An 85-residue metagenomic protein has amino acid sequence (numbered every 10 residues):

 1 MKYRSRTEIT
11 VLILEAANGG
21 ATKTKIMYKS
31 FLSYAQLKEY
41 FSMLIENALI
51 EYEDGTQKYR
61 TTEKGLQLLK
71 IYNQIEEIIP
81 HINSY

Functional and structural regions predicted by a protein language model:
M1-V11: Short alpha-helical segments that sit at the start of domains
L12, M27, I75-E77: Eukaryote-specific detector of the first structured module of a protein
I13-A17: Short helix-to-turn junction characteristic of helix-turn-helix DNA-binding domains, especially the helix
G20-S30: Short acidic, hydrophobic short linear motifs in intrinsically disordered regions
F31-E46: Short amphipathic alpha-helical interaction segments
I45-D54: A short, conserved structural fragment
Q57-Y72: Basic, amphipathic "hinge/linker" alpha-helix immediately C-terminal to the N-terminal HTH DNA-binding motif
Q74-Y85: Amphipathic alpha-helical dimerization/coiled-coil segments that flank or bridge DNA-binding/regulatory modules
